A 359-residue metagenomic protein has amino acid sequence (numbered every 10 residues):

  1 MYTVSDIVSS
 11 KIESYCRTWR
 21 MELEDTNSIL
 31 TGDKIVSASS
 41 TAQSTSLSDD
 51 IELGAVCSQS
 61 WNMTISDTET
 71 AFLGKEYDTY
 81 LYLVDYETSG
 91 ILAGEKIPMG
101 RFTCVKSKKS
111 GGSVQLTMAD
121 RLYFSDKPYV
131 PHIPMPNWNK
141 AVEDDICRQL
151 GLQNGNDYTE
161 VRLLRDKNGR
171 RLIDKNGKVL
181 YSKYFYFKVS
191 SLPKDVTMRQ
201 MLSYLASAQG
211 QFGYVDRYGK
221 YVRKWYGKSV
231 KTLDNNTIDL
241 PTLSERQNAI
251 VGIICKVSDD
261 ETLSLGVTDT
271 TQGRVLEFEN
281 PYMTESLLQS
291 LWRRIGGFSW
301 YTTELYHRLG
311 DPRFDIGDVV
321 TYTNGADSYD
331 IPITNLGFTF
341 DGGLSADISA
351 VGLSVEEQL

Functional and structural regions predicted by a protein language model:
M1-P134, S190-P193, L202-G210, V215 (+3 more regions): Assembly/oligomerization scaffold segments
M1-R20, Q115-A119, S125-K127, I133 (+2 more regions): Acidic, low-complexity/disordered segments
S9-K34, A38, P134-R170, E356-L359: Intrinsically disordered, low-complexity terminal/linker regions enriched in Pro/Ser/Gly and acidic residues
S28-S40, G94-T103, T232-T242, G266 (+2 more regions): Short amphipathic beta-strand/extended segments with alternating polar/hydrophobic composition
I51-A55, S290-L291, D347: Short secondary-structure boundary/capping segments within folded domains
E87, I91-A93, K108-S244: Charged- and aromatic-enriched interaction segments used to assemble and dock large macromolecular complexes
W138, V142, T197, M283 (+2 more regions): Short amphipathic alpha-helical segments
P281-S299: Intrinsically disordered, low-complexity segments enriched in Gly and acidic/Ser/Thr residues that form flexible
